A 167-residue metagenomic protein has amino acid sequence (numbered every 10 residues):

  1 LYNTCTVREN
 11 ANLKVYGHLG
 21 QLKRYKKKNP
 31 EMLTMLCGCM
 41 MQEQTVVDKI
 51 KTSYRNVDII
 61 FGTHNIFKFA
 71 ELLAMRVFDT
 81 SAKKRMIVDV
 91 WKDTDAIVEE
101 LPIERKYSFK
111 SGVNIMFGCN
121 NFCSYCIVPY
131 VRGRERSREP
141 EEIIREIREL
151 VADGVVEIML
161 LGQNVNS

Functional and structural regions predicted by a protein language model:
Y2-S167: Proteins enriched for Cys/Gly/acidic motifs involved in redox and nucleic-acid/cofactor modification
